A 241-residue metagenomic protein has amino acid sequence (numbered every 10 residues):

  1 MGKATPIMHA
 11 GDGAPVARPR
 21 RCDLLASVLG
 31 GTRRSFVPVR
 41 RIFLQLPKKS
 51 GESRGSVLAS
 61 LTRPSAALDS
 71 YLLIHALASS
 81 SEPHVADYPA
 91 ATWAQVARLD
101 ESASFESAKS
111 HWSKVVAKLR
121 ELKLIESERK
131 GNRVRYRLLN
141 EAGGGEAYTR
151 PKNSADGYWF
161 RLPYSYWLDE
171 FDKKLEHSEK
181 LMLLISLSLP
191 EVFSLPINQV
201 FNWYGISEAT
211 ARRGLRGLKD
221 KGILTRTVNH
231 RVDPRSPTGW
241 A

Functional and structural regions predicted by a protein language model:
M1-S104, E128-N198: Short recognition helix of helix-turn-helix/winged-helix DNA-binding domains
L77-V134, L189-A241: Winged helix-turn-helix DNA-binding recognition segment
